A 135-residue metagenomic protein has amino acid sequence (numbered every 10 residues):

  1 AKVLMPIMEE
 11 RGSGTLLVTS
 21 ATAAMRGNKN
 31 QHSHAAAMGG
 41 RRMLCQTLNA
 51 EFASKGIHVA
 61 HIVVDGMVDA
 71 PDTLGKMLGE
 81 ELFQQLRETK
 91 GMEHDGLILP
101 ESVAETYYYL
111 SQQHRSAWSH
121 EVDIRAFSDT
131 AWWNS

Functional and structural regions predicted by a protein language model:
A1-E10: Amphipathic alpha-helical dimer-interface segment in Rossmann-like NAD(P)H-dependent oxidoreductases
A1-K2, R42, E101: Conserved active-site region of classical short-chain dehydrogenase/reductase
M5, N49, Y108-S111: Generic structural signal for well-ordered alpha-helical scaffold segments
E9, T15-R41, Q46, A50-S54 (+1 more regions): Catalytic loop of short-chain dehydrogenase/reductase
T19-A24, G79-Q85: Short amphipathic alpha-helical segments, especially helix-boundary/capping motifs
A35, K76-E81: Short, hinge-like loop/turn segments at secondary-structure boundaries
S54-I57, H61-D69, E80-S135: C-terminal helical subdomain
P71-L74: A short local structural element in Rossmann-fold oxidoreductases
